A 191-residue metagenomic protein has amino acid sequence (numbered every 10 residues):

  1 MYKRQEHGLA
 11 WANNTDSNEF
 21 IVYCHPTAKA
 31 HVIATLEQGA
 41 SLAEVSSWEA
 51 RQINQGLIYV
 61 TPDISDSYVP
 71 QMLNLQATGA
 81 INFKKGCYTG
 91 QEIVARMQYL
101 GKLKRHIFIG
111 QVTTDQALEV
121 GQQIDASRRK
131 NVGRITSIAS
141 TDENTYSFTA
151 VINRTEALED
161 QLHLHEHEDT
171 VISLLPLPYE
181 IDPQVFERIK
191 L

Functional and structural regions predicted by a protein language model:
M1-Y2: Short, small-residue-biased leader/transition segments that mark boundaries at the very start of proteins
Q5-H7, V45-I58, P176-I189: Short proline/glycine- and acidic-rich turn/helix-capping motifs at secondary-structure junctions
E6-N14, A40-L42, F83-K84, S137-I138: A generic local secondary-structure boundary/capping motif
H7, R51-Q52, I64, I152-D160: Short alpha-helical interface patches
A10-V32, G110-Q111, S147-V151: Short cationic amphipathic helices and targeting signals
Y23-I109: Anionic-ligand-binding alpha/beta catalytic cores of soluble enzymes and soluble regulatory domains that recognize
L73-T78, A95-L191: Glycine-rich, small/acidic residue-mixed loop/short-helix segments
